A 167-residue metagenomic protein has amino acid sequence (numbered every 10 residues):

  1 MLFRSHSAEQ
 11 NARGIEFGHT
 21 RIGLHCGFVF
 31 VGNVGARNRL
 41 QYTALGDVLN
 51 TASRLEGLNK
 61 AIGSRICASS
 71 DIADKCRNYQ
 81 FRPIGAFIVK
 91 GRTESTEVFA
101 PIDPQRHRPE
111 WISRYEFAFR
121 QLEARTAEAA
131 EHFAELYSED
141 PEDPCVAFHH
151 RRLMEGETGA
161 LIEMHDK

Functional and structural regions predicted by a protein language model:
M1-L2: Short, small-residue-biased leader/transition segments that mark boundaries at the very start of proteins
S5-D47, A73-C76, V89-A100: Catalytic core of nucleotidyl cyclases, primarily class III adenylyl/guanylyl cyclases
I15-E16, H165-K167: Juxtacatalytic helix/coil linker segments that couple regulatory or sensory modules to the catalytic cores
V29-V31, N59-A130, A134-D166: Cytosolic regulatory/linker segments at or just downstream of nucleotide-handling modules in signal-transduction
L45-A52, S69: Amphipathic alpha-helical transducer elements in NTP-driven molecular machines
